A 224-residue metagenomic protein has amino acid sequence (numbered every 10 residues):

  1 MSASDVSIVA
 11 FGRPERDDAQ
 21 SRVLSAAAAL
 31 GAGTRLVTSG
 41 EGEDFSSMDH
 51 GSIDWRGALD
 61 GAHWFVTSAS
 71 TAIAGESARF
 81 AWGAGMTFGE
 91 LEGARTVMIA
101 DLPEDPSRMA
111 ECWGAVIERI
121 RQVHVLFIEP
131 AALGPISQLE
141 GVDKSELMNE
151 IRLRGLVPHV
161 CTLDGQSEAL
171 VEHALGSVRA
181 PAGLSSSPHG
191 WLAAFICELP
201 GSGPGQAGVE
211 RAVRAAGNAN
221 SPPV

Functional and structural regions predicted by a protein language model:
M1-L184, L199-V224: Ribokinase/PfkB-type carbohydrate-kinase core domain
S187-P188: Structural marker of alpha-solenoid helical repeat scaffolds
W191-I196: Conserved hydrophobic/aromatic "anchor" residues that stabilize well-ordered secondary structure elements
